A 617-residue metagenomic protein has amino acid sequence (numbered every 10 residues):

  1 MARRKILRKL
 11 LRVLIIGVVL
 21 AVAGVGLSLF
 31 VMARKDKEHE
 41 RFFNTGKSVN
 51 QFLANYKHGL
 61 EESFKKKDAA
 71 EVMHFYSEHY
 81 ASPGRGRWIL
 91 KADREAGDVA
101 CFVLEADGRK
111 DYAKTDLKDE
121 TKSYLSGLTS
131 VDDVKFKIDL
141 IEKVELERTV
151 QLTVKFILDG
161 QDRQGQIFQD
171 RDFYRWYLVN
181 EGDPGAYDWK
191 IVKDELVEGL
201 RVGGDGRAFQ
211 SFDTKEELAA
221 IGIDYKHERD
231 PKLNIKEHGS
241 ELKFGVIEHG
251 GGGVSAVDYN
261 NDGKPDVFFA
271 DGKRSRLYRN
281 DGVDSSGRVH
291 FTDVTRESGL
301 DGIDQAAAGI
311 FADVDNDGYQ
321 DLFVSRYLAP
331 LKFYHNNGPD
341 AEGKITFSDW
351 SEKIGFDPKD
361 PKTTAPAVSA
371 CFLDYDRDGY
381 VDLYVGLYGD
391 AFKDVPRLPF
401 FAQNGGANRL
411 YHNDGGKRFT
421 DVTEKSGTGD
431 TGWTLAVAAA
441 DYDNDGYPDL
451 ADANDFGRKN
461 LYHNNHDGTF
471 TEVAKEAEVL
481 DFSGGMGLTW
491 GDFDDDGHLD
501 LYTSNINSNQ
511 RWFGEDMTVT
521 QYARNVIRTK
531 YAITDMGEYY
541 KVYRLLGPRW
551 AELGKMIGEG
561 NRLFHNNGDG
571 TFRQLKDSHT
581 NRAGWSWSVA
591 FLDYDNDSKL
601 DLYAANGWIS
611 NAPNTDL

Functional and structural regions predicted by a protein language model:
A2, G24-L617: Acidic, glycine/proline-rich Ca2+-coordinating loop motifs
A2-L20: N-terminal Sec-pathway targeting helices
